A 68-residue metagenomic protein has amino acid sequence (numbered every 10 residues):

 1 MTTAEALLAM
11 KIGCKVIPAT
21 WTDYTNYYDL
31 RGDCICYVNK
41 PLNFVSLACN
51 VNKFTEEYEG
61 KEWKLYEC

Functional and structural regions predicted by a protein language model:
M1-C68: Structural boundary micro-motifs
